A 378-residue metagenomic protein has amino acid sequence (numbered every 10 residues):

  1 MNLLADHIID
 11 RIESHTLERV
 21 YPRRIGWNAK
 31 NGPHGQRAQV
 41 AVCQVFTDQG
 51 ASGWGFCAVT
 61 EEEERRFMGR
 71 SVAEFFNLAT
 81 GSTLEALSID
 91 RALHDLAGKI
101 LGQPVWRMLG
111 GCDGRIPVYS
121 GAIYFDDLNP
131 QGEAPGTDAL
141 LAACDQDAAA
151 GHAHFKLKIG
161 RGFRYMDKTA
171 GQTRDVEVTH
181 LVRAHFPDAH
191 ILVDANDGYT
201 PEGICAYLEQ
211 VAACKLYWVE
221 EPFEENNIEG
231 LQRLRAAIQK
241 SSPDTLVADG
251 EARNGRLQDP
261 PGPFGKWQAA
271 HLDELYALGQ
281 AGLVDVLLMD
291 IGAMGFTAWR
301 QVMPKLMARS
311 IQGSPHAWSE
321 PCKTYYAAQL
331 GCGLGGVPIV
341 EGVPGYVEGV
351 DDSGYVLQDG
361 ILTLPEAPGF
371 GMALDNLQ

Functional and structural regions predicted by a protein language model:
N2-W54, A58-V59, E348-V350: Structured beta-strand/loop patches that form or line metal/cofactor-binding pockets in enzymes
L4-D10, S14-R19, W318-Q378: Flexible C-terminal active-site loop/helix
D6, R11-I12, Q44-P104: Metal- or metallocofactor-binding catalytic centers and their adjacent structured scaffolds across diverse enzyme
N31-Q36, A79-G81, L364, P368: Short Gly/Pro-enriched turn/cap motifs at secondary-structure boundaries
G50, I89, G102, F155 (+6 more regions): Conserved, mostly hydrophobic/aromatic
W106-G132, G160-R161, F186-H190, G255-R256: N-terminal small/glycine-rich loop or linker at the start of catalytic domains across soluble metabolic enzymes
A142-K158: Catalytic domains of carbohydrate-active enzymes, especially glycoside hydrolases
Y165-W318, L357: Catalytic core of soluble alpha/beta enzymes
